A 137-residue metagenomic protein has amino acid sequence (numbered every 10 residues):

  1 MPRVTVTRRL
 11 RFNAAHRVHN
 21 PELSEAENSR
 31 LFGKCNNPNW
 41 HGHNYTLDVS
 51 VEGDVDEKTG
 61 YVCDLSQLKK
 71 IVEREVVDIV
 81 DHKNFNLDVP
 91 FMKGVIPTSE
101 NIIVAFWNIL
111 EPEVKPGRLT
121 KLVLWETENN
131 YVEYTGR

Functional and structural regions predicted by a protein language model:
M1-R137: Charge-rich, low-complexity N-terminal segments
